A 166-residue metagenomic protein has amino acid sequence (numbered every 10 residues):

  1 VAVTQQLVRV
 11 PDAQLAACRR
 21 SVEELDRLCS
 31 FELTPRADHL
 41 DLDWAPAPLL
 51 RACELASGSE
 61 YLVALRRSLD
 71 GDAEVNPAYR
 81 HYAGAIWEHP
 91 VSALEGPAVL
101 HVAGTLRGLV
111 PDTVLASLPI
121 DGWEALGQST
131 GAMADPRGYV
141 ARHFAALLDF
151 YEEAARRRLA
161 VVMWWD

Functional and structural regions predicted by a protein language model:
V1-D149, E153: Acidic (Asp/Glu-rich) sequence patches and key acidic residues that form negatively charged surfaces used
A155-L159: Short, well-ordered loop/turn elements at secondary-structure boundaries
A160-W165: A structural signal for short, well-ordered beta-strand segments and their strand-loop junctions that often border
